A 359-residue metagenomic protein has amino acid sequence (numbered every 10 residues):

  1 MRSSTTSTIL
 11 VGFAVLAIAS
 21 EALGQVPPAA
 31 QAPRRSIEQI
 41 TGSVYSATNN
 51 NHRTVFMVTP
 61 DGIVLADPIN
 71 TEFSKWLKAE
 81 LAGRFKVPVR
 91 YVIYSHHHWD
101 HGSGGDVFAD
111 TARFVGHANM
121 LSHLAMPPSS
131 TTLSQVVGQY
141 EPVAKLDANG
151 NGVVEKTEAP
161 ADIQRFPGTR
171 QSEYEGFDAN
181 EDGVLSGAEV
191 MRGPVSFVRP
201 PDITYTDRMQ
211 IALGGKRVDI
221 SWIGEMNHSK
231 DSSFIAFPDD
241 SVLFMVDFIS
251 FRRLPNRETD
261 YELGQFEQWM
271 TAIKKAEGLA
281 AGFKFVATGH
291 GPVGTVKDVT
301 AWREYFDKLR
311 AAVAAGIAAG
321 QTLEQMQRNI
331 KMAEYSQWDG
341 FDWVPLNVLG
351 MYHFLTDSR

Functional and structural regions predicted by a protein language model:
M1-L10: Bacterial N-terminal signal peptides that target proteins for export
Q25, N151, E158-G193, G278-F283 (+1 more regions): Accessory terminal helices/loops
R35-E80, S233-D247: Conserved beta-strand hairpin/beta-sheet module of binuclear metal-dependent hydrolase folds, prominently
Q39, S122, P127-G224, K230 (+2 more regions): Metallo-beta-lactamase
S43, M57, D67, L81 (+9 more regions): Divalent metal-coordination and catalytic microenvironments
P60-V64, E72-G116, S172-E175: Active-site metal-binding motif and surrounding structural segment of the metallo-beta-lactamase
G62-V64, N70-E72, P160, Q210 (+2 more regions): Metallo-beta-lactamase
